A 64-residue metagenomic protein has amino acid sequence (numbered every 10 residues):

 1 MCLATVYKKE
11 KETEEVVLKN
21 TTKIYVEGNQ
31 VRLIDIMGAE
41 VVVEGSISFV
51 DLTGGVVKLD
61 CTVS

Functional and structural regions predicted by a protein language model:
M1-L3, G28-Q30, G54: Short, surface-exposed beta-edge/turn micro-motifs
M1-Y25: N-terminal acidic leader/helix
E10, A39-S64: C-terminal structural segments of small proteins and small subunits
V16-V50: Amphipathic, hydrophobic secondary-structure cores in small proteins
